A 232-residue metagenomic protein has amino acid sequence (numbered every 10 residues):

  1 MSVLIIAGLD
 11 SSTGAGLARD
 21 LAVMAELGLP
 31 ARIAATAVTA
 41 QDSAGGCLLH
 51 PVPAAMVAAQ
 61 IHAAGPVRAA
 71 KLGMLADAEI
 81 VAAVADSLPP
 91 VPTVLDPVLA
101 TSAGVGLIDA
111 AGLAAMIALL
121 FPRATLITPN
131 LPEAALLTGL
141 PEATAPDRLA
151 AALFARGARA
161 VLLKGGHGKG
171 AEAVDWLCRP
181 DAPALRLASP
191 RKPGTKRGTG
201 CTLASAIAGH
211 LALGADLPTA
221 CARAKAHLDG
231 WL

Functional and structural regions predicted by a protein language model:
M1-I5, L17-S102: Conserved N-terminal subdomain of the carbohydrate kinase-like
I6-S12, A184-G198: Short pre-catalytic strand/loop immediately N-terminal to key active-site residues, enriched for Gly-Thr
V23, A135-L136, G194-L217, C221: Short, small-residue alpha-helix embedded
G28-R32, P183-L185, H210-K225: Phosphate-handling active-site elements
G45-V52, V105-A110, G139-E142, K192: Short glycine-enriched, charge-decorated loop/helix-capping segments at active-site entrances that position
E79-P92, R159, P180-A184, G194 (+1 more regions): Nucleotide and nucleotide-moiety/phosphate-recognizing core
I108-A184: Conserved phosphate/ATP/ADP-binding segment of small-molecule kinases
P146-F154, D216-W231: Short, well-structured alpha-helical segments that form the helix of a local strand-helix-strand
